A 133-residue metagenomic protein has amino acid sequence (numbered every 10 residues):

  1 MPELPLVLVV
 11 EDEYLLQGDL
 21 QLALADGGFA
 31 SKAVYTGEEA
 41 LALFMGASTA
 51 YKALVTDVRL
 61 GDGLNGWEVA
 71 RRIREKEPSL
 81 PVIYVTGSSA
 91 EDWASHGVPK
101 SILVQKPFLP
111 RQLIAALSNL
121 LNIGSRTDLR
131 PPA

Functional and structural regions predicted by a protein language model:
L8, A33-A53: Acidic, metal-coordinating helix/loop segments flanking the phosphotransfer/catalytic sites of two-component signaling
E11: Conserved acidic carboxylate
Y14-A33: Two-component/phosphorelay signaling modules centered on CheY-like receiver
T36, L64-V69: Acidic catalytic/metal-coordinating carboxylates
D57-V58: Active-site residues of response regulator receiver
W67-S79: Short amphipathic alpha-helix used as the core "switch/output" element in two-component signaling
F108-L121, S125, L129: C-terminal output helix
